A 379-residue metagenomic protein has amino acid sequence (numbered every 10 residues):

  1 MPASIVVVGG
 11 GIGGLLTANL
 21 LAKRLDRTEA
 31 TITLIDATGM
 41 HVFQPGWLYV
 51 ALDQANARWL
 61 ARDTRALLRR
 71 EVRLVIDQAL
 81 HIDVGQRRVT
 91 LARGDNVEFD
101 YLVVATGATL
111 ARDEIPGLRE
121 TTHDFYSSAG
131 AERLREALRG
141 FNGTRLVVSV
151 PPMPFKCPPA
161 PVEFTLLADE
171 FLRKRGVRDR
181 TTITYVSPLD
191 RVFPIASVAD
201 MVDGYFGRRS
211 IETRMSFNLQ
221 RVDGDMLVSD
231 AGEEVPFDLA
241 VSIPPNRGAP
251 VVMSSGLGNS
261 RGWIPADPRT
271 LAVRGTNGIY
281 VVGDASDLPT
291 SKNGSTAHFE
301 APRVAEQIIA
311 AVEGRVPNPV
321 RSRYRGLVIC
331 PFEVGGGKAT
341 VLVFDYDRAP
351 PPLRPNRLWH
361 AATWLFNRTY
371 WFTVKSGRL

Functional and structural regions predicted by a protein language model:
M1-R73, P152-A196: Beta1-alpha1 glycine-rich phosphate/pyrophosphate-binding loop at the start of Rossmann-like nucleotide-binding domains
M1-S4, V72-E163, E170-G176, V241: FAD-binding core/adjacent interface of flavoenzyme oxidoreductases
E29-T33, V72-G85, V97, R173-P265 (+1 more regions): A Rossmann-like FAD-binding core segment of flavoenzymes
T33, P154, P159-V177, I264 (+4 more regions): Active-site substrate-recognition segment that forms the wall of the catalytic cavity or substrate channel
R93, T106-G107, A231, P244-P245 (+1 more regions): Glycine-rich, N-terminal phosphate-binding loop of Rossmann-like dinucleotide-binding domains
L118-N142, E234-E300, E306, A310: FAD-site-proximal beta/loop scaffold in flavoenzymes
G143-G204, R208, E212-R214, N293-A310 (+1 more regions): Rossmann-like dinucleotide-binding core of oxidoreductases
A305-L379: C-terminal, flexible cofactor-proximal segment of oxidoreductases
